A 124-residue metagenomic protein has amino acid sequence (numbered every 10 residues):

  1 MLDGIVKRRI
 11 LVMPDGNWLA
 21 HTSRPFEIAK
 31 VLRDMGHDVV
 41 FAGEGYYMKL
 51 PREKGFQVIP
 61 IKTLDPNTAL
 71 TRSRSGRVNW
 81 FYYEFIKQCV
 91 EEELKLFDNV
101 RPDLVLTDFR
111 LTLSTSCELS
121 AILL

Functional and structural regions predicted by a protein language model:
M1-V6: Positively charged, low-complexity intrinsically disordered leader regions
K7-R8, G16, M35, V40-I86: Conserved nucleotide-sugar phosphate-binding/catalytic loop shared by glycosyltransferases and other
L11-M13, L106: Structural motif
P14-F26: A short, glycine/small-residue-rich beta-strand->loop->alpha-helix junction that serves as a flexible
V31, L50, T115-S116: Hydrophobic/aromatic ligand-binding patch that stacks against planar heteroaromatic rings of cofactors or nucleotides
R74-T112: Conserved nucleotide-sugar donor-binding subdomain of glycosyltransferases
L119-L124: Active-site proximal beta-strand in glycosyltransferases
